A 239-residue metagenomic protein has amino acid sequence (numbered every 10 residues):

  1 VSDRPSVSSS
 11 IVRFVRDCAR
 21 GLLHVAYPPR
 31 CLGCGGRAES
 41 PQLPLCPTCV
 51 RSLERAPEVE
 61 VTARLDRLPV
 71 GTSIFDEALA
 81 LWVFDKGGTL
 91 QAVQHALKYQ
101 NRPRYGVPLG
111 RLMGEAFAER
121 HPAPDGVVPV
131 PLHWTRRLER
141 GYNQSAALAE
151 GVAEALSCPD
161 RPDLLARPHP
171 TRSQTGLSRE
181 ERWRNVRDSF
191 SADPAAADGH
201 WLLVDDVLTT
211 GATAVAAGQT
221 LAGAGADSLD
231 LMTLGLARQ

Functional and structural regions predicted by a protein language model:
V1-D205, T209-Q239: Glycine-rich phosphate/pyrophosphate-handling loop used in enzymes and phosphotransfer proteins
